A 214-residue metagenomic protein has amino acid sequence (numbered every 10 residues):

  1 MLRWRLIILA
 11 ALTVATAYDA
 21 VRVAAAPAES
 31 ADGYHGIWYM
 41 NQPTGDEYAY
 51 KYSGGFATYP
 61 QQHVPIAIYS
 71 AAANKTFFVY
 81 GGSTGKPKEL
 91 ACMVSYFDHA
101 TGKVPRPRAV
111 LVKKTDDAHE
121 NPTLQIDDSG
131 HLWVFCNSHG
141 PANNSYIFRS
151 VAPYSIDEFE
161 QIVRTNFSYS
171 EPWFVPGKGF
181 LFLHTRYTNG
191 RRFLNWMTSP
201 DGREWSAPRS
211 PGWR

Functional and structural regions predicted by a protein language model:
M1-R5: Positively charged n-region of N-terminal signal peptides that target proteins for export
I7-A17: Bacterial N-terminal signal peptides
Y18-A25: Signal peptide processing junction and immediate N-terminal pro/mature segment of secreted/exported proteins
A26-R214: Extracellular, repeat-based ectodomains that mediate carbohydrate processing or recognition
